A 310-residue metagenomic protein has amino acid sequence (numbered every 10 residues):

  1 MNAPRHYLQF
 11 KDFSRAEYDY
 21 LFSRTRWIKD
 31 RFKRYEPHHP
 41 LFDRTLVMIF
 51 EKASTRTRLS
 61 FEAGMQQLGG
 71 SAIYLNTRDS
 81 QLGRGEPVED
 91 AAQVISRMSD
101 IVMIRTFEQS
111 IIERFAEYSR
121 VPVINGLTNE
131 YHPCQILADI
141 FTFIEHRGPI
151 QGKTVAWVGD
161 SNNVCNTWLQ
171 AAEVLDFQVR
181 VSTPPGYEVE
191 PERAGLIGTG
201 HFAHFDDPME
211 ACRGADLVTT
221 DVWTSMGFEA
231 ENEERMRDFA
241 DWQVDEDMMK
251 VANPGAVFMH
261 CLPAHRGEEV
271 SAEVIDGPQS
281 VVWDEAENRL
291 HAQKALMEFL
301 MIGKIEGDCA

Functional and structural regions predicted by a protein language model:
M1-L59, A63, Y131: Positively charged, low-complexity intrinsically disordered leader regions
T45-L46, F50-M98: Active-site cofactor/substrate anionic-group-binding motifs, chiefly glycine- and Lys/Arg-rich phosphate-binding loops
E51-A63, E145-T220: Glycine-rich phosphate/diphosphate-binding loop of Rossmann-like nucleotide-binding domains
I73-I95, Y118, Q170-A171, E188-G200: Active-site-proximal loop->helix
A92-I95, D100-A171, H260: Anion-binding alpha/beta catalytic cores of soluble intermediary-metabolism enzymes, centered on
I197-A272: Rossmann-like adenosine-cofactor binding region
G255-A256, C261-A310: Adenosine-phosphate binding glycine-rich loop
